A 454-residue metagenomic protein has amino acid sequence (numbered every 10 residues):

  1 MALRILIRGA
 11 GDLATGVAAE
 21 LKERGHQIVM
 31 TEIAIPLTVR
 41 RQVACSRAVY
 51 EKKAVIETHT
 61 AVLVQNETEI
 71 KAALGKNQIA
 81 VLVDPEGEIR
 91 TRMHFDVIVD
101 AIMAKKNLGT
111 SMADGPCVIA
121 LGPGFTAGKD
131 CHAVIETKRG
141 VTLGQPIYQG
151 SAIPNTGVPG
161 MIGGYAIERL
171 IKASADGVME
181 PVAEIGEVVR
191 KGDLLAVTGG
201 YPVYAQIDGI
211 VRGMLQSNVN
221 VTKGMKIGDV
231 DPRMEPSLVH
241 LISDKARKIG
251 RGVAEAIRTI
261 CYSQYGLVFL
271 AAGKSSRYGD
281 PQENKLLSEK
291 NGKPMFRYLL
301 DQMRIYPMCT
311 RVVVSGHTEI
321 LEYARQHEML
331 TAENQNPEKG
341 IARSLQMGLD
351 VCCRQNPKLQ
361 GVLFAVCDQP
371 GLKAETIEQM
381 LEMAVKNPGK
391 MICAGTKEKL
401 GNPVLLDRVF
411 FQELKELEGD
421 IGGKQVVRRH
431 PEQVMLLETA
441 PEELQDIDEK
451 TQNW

Functional and structural regions predicted by a protein language model:
A2-S263: Well-ordered secondary-structure scaffolds
Q27-M30, Q264, C309-V312, Q360-G361 (+1 more regions): Residues at the starts of beta-strands that form the adenosine-phosphate
T31-E32, G122, L330-E338, L437-E438: Short beta->alpha connector loops at strand-helix junctions that form conserved, small/polar/Pro-enriched
S263-D280, P431: N-terminal nucleotide-binding beta1-loop-alpha1 segment
Y265-L267, Q412, E416-W454: Conserved alpha/beta core of the MobA/IspD/sugar-nucleotide pyrophosphorylase nucleotidyltransferase superfamily
K285-L300: Short catalytic helix/loop segments, enriched in acidic residues and glycine and frequently bearing histidine
R297-G361, E375: Conserved N-terminal catalytic core of the sugar/cofactor nucleotidyltransferase
E338-R408, Q412: Conserved beta-loop-beta/alpha segment of the NTase-like Rossmann-fold superfamily that binds/positions NTPs
